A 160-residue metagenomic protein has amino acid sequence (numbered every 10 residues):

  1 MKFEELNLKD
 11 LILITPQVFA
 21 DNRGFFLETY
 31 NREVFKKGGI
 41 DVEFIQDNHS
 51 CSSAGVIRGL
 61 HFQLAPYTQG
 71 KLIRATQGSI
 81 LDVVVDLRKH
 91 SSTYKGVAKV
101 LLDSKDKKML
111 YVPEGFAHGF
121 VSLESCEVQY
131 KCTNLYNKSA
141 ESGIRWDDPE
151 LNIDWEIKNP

Functional and structural regions predicted by a protein language model:
M1-D106, Y130-P160: Non-catalytic, conserved peripheral segments adjacent to functional cores
L102-E124: Conserved metal-binding segment of the jelly-roll/cupin
